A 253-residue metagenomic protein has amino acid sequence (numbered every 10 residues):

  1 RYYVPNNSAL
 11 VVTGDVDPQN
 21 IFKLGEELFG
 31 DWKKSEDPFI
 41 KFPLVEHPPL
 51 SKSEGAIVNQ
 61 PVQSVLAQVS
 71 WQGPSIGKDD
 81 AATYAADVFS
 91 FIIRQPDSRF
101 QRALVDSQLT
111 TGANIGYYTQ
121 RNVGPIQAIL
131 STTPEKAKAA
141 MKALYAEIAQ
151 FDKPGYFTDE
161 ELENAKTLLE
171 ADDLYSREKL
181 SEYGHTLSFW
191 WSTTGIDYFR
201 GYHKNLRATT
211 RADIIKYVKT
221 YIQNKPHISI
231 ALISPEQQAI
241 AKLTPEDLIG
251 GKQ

Functional and structural regions predicted by a protein language model:
R1-L28, P226-H227: Non-catalytic, conformational "gating/processing" segments within enzyme and secreted inhibitor domains
R1-N7, D31-G77, F91-A139, E160-A171 (+4 more regions): Non-catalytic beta-strand/loop surface segments
P18-F22, D79, K136-A140: Short, conserved charged micro-motifs
N20-I21, K33, G77-D80, I240-A241: Short helix/loop capping segments that flank catalytic or ligand/cofactor-binding pockets
G25, F89, M141-A149: Short amphipathic C-terminal alpha-helix that caps PH/PH-like domains
E27-E36, A146-Y156: A common structural junction motif
S188-Y198, L206: C-terminal, helix-dominated tail/subdomain
I233-A239: A short, acidic, flexible beta-alpha connecting loop/helix-capping segment that sits on the rim of active
